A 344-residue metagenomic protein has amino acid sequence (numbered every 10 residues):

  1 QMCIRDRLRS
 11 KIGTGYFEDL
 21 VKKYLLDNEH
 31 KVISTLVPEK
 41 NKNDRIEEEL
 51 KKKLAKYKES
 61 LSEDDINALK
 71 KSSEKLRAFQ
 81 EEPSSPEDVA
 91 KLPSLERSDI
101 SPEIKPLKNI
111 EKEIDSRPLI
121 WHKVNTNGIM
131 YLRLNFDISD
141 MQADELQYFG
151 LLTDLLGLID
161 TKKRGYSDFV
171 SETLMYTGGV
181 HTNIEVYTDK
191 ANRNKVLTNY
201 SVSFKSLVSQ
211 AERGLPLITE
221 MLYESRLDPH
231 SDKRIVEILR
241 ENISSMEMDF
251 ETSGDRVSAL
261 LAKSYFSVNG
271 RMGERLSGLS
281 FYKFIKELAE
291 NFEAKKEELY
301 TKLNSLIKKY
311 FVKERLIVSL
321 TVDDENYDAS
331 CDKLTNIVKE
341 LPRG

Functional and structural regions predicted by a protein language model:
Q1, R5-R9, E29-E39, R45-E47 (+2 more regions): M16 family metallopeptidases and their MPP-like homologs
Q1-D144, Y282-G344: Proteolytic maturation boundary segments
